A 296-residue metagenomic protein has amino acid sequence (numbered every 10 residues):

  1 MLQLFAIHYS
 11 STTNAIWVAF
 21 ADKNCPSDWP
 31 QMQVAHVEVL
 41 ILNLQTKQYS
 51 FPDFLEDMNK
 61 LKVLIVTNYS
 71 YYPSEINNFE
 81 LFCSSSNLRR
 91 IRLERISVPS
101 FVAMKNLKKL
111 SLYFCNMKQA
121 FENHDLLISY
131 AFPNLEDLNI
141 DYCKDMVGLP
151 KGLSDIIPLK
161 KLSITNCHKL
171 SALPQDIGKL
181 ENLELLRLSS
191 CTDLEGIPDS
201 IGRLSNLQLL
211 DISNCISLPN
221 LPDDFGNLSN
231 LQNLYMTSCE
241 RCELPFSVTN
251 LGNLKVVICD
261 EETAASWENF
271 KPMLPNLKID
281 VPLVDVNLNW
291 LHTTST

Functional and structural regions predicted by a protein language model:
M1, C115, Q119-H124, D176 (+4 more regions): Long amphipathic alpha-helical scaffold regions
M1-F132, N139-D141, I258-T296: Surface-exposed helical/coil interface segments that assemble multiprotein signaling complexes
W17, V39-I41, K60-I65, N87-R92 (+12 more regions): Conserved LRR concave beta-strand detector
N24, T46, S70, S97 (+12 more regions): Position-specific detector for the leucine-rich repeat
Q31, L55, F82, F101-M104 (+11 more regions): Hydrophobic anchor residues at the C-terminal helix/turn of individual leucine-rich repeat
S50, S74-N77, P99-F101, A120-F121 (+6 more regions): Canonical leucine-rich repeat
N139, S154-I157, G178-E181, S213 (+3 more regions): Intrinsically disordered, low-complexity regions of eukaryotic proteins
D224, L228-L231, T237-V257, E262-A264: Leucine-rich solenoid repeat modules
